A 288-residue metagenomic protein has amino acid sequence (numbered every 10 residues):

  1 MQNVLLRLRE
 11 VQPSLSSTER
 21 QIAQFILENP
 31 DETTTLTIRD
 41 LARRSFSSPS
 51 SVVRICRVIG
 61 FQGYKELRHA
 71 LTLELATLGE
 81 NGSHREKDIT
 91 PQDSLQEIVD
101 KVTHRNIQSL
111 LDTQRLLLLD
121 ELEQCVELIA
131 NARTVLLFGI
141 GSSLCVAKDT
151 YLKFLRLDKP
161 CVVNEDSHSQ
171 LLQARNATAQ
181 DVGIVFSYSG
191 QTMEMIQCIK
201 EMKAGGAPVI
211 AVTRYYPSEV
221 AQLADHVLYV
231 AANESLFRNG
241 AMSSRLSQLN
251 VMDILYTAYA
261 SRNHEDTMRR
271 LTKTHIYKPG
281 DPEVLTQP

Functional and structural regions predicted by a protein language model:
M1-Q2, Q12, V53, D281-P288: SAM-dependent methyltransferases
N3-L5, S14, Q21, D31-T35 (+1 more regions): HTH-adjacent hinge/linker in prokaryotic transcriptional regulators
E10, T37-D40: Alpha-helical residues within helix-turn-helix
D120-A132: Glycine-rich phosphate/diphosphate-binding loops that line cofactor/substrate pockets in enzymes
A130-N250, Y256-N263: Glycine-rich phosphate-binding loops that contact phosphosugars or nucleotide phosphates
E265-P288: A short, charged, Gly/Pro-tolerant segment at domain boundaries
